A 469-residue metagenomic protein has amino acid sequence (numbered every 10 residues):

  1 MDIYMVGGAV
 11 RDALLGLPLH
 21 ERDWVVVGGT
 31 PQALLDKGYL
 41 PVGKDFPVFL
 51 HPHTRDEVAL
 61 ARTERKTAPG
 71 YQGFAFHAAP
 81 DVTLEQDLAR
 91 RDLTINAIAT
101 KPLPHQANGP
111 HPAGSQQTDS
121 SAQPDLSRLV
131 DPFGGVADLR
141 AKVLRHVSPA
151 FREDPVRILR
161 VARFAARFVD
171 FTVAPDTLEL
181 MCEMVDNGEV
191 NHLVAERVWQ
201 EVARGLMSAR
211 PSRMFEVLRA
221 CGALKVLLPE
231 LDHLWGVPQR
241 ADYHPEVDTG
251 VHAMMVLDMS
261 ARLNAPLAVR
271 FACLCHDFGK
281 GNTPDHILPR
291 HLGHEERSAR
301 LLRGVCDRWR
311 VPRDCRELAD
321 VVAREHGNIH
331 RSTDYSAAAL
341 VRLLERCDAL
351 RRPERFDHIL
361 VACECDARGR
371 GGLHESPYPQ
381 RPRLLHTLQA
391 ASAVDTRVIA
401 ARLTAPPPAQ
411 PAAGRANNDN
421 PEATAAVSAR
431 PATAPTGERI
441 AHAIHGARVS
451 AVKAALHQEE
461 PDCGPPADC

Functional and structural regions predicted by a protein language model:
M1-C469: Catalytic cores of the polymerase beta-like nucleotidyltransferase superfamily and closely associated nucleotide
